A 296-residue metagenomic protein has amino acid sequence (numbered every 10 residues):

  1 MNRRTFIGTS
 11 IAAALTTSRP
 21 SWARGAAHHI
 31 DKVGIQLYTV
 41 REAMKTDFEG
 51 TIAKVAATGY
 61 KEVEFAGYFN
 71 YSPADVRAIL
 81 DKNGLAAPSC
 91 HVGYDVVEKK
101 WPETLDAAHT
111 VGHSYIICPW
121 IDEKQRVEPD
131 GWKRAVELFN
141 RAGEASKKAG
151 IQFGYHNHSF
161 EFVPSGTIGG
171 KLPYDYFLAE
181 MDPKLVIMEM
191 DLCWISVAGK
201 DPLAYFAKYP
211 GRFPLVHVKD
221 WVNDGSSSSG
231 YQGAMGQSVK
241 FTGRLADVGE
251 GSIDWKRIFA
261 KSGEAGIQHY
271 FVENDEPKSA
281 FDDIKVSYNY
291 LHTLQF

Functional and structural regions predicted by a protein language model:
R4-R24: N-terminal export signals
R19-T46, K54: C-terminal segment of N-terminal export signals and the immediately downstream linker at the start of the mature
A27-H28, A53-A57, Y71-A87, K100-H113 (+4 more regions): Acidic (Asp/Glu)-rich catalytic clusters
I35, V55, V63, L80 (+5 more regions): Conserved, mostly hydrophobic/aromatic
R41-K45, E64-A74, G93-W101, E123-V127 (+5 more regions): Acidic-and-aromatic substrate-binding clefts and catalytic sites of carbohydrate-active enzymes
E62, F69, A86, Y94-M188 (+1 more regions): Active-site acidic/histidine proton-transfer and metal-coordination neighborhood in alpha/beta enzyme cores
E64, S89, I117, G154 (+2 more regions): Conserved beta-strand positions in the central sheet of alpha/beta enzyme cores
K148-S252: Acidic/histidine-rich catalytic cores of soluble enzymes
